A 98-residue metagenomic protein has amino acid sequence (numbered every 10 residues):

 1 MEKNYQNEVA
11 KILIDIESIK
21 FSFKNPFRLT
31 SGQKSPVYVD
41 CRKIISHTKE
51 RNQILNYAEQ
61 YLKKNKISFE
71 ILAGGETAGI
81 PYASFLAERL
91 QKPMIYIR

Functional and structural regions predicted by a protein language model:
M1-I67: Active-site-facing substrate-recognition patch
G32, L72, M94: Conserved hydrophobic/aromatic pocket- or pore-lining residues that grip, position, or stack substrates in active sites
C41-R42, G75-E76, R98: Fold-independent oxyanion-binding glycine-rich loops and adjacent beta-strand/coil segments at enzyme active sites
E59, K63, T77, A87-Q91: Generic short alpha-helical segment signal, independent of protein family or function, capturing local helix propensity
I67-E76: Short glycine-rich phosphate-binding loop at a beta-alpha junction
G79-P81: Short glycine/serine/threonine-rich phosphate/pyrophosphate-binding segments that cradle anionic phosphate groups
A83-R98: Short, glycine/charge-rich flexible loops or terminal/linker lids adjacent to PRPP-binding catalytic cores
